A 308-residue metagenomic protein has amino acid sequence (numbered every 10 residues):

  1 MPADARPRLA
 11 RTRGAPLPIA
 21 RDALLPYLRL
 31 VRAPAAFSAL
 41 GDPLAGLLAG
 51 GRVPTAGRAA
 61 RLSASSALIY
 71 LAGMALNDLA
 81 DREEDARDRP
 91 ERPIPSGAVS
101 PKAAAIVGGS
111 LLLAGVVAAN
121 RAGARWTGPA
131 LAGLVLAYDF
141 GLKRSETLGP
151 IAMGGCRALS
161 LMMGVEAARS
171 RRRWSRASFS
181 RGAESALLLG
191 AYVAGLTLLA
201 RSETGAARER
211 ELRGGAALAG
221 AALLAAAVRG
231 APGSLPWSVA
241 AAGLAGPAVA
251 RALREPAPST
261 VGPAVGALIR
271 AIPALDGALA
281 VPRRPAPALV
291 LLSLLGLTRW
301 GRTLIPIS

Functional and structural regions predicted by a protein language model:
M1-E91, V99-V107, W126-L131, D139 (+2 more regions): Topogenic membrane-insertion module of multi-pass membrane proteins
P2-L9, D22, A158-S308: C-terminal membrane-associated helical module and adjoining short loops/tails
L25, P34, S38, G57-S65 (+11 more regions): Alpha-helical transmembrane segments of integral membrane proteins
A35, A39-P43, S63-L71, G109-V116 (+8 more regions): Alpha-helical transmembrane spans of integral membrane proteins, capturing the lipid-embedded, hydrophobic core of TM
L44-L47, L113-V117, L136-F140, L161-M162 (+2 more regions): Alpha-helical transmembrane segments of multipass membrane proteins
L48, R121-A122, F140-G141, A167 (+1 more regions): Helix-loop junctions at the membrane-solvent interface of multi-pass transporters, primarily the C-terminal
R52-P54, A119-T127, S145, R229-L235 (+1 more regions): Transmembrane helix interruption/hinge and helix-loop junction motifs
L62-S66, R82-V135, S160, G164 (+2 more regions): Multi-pass membrane catalytic core of lipid/isoprenoid biosynthesis enzymes
